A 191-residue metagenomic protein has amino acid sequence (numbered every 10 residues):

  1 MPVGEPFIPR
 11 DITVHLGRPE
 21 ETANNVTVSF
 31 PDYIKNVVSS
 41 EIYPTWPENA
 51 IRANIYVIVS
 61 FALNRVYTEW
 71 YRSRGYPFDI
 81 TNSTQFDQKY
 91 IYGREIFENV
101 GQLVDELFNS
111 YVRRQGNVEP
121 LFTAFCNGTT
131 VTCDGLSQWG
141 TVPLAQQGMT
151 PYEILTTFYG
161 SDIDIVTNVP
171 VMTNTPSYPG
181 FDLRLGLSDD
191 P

Functional and structural regions predicted by a protein language model:
M1-P191: Conserved, single-site charged/polar hotspot
